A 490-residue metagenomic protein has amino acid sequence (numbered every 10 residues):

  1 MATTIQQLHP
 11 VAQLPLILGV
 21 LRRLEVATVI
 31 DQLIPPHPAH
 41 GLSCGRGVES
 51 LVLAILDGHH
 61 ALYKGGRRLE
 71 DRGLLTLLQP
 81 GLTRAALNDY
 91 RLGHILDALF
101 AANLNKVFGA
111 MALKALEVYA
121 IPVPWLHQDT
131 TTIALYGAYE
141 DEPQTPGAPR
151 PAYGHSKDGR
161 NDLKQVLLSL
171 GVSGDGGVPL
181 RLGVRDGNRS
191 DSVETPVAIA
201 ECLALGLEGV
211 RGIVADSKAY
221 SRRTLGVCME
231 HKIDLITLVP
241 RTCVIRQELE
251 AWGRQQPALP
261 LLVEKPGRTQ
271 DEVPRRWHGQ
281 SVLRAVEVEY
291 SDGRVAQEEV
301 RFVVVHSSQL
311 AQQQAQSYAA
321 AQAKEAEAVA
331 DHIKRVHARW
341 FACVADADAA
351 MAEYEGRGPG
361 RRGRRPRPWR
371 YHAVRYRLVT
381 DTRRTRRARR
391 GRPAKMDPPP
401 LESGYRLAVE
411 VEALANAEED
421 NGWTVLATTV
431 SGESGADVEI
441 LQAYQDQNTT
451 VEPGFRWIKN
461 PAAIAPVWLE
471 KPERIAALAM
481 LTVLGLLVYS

Functional and structural regions predicted by a protein language model:
M1-G19, L24-S490: Anion-binding and metal-coordination hotspots
